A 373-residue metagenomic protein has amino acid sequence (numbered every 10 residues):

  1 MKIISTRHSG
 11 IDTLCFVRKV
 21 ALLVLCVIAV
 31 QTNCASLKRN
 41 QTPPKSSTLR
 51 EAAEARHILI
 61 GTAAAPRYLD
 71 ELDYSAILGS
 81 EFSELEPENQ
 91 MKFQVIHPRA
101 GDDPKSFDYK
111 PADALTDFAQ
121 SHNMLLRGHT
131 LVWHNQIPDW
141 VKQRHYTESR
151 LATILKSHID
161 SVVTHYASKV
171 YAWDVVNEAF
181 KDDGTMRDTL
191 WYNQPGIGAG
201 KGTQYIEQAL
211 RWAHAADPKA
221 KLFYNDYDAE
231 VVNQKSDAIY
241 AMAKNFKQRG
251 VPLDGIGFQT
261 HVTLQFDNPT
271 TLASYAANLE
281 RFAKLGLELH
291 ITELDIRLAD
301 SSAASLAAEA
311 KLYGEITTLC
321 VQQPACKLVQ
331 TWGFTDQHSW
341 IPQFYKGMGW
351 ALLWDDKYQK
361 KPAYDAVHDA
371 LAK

Functional and structural regions predicted by a protein language model:
V20-Q31: Bacterial N-terminal signal peptides
N40-E84, E88: Boundary/entry segment of secreted carbohydrate-active catalytic domains
P44-R50, H97, R144, S161 (+5 more regions): Aromatic-rich peripheral "rim/lid" segments of glycoside hydrolase catalytic domains that contact and position glycan
L49, S80, E84-P98, K110-A229 (+2 more regions): Substrate-binding cleft and catalytic face of glycoside hydrolase catalytic domains, especially the flexible beta-alpha
T62-S75, Q94-K110, F180-G184, A229-A238 (+4 more regions): Acidic-and-aromatic substrate-binding clefts and catalytic sites of carbohydrate-active enzymes
P66-E81, T153-V162, Q234-F246, Y275 (+1 more regions): Short, acidic/polar
Y109, A114-L125, G196-N225, N233-S301 (+2 more regions): Glycoside hydrolase catalytic-domain groove-lining segments
